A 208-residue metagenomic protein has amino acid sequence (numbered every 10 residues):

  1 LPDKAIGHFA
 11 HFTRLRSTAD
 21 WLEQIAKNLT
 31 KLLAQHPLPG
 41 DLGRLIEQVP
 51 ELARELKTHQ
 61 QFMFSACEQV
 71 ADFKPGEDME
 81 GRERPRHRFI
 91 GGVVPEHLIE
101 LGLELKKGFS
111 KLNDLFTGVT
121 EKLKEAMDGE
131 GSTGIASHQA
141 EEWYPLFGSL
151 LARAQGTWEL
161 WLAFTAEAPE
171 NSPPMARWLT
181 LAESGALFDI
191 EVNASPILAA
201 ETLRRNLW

Functional and structural regions predicted by a protein language model:
L1-W208: ASCE RecA-like P-loop NTPase motor cores that couple ATP hydrolysis to mechanical translocation on nucleic acids
